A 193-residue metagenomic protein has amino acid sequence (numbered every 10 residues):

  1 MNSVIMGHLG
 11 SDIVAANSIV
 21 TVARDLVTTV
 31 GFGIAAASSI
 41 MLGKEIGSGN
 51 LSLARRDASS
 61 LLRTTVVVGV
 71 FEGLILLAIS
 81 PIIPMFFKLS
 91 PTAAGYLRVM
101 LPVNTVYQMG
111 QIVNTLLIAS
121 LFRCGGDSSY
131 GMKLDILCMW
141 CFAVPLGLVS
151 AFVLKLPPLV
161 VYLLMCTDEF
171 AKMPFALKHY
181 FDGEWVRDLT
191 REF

Functional and structural regions predicted by a protein language model:
M1-L9, A78, V144-P145: Short helix-kink/termination motifs in transmembrane helices of multi-pass secondary transporters
S3, A16-S80, I112-G131: Small-residue-rich hydrophobic transmembrane alpha-helices
H8-S11, S48, C124-G126, V153-K155: Helix-loop interface residues and adjacent transmembrane-helix termini in multi-pass membrane transporters, primarily
S11, A36, P91: Electropositive phosphate-/nucleotide-binding environments in soluble metabolic enzymes
S11-L26, R98-P102, Y162: Small-residue hotspots at the loop-to-helix junctions and early N-terminal turns of transmembrane alpha-helices
F32-A35, N104-C124, Y130-F142, L146 (+1 more regions): Short runs within selected transmembrane alpha-helices of multi-pass transporters and secretion channels
L42-Y107, S150-F193: Short alpha-helical transmembrane segments in multi-pass integral membrane proteins
